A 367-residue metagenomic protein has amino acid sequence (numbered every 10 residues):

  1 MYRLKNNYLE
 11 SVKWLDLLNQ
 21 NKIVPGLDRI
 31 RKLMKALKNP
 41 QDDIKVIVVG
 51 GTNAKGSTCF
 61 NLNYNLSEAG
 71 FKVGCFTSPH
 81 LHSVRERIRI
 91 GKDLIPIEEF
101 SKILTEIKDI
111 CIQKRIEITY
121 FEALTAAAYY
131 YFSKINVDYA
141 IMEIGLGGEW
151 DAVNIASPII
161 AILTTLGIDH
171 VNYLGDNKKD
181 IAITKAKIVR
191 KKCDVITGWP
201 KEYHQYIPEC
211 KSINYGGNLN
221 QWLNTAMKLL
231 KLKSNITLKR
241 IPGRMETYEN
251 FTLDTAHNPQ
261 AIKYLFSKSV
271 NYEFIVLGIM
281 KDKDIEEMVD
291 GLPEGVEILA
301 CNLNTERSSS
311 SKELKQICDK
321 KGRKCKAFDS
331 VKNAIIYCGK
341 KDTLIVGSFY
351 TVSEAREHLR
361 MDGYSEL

Functional and structural regions predicted by a protein language model:
M1-G51, T58, Y64-F71, F76 (+1 more regions): Short functional linear segments
M1-N6, A156-S157, A261-L367: ATP-dependent carboxylate-amine ligase
L15, T52, V73, I141 (+6 more regions): Residue-level signal for inorganic ion chemistry
L27, R31-D42, S67-A156, L174 (+1 more regions): ATP-dependent carboxylate-amine ligase catalytic core
L62, L146-I159, R356-L359: Short Gly/Thr/Asp-enriched flexible loops that form oxyanion-binding sites at enzyme active sites
L62-S67, F132, C318, L359: Hydrophobic alpha-helical packing residues
K134, Y139-M142, D151-I162, G167-H170 (+2 more regions): Nucleotide phosphate-binding/pyrophosphate-handling subdomain across enzymes that bind or process nucleotide phosphates
G147-W150, S157-C210: Conserved catalytic-core segment of NTP-binding enzymes
